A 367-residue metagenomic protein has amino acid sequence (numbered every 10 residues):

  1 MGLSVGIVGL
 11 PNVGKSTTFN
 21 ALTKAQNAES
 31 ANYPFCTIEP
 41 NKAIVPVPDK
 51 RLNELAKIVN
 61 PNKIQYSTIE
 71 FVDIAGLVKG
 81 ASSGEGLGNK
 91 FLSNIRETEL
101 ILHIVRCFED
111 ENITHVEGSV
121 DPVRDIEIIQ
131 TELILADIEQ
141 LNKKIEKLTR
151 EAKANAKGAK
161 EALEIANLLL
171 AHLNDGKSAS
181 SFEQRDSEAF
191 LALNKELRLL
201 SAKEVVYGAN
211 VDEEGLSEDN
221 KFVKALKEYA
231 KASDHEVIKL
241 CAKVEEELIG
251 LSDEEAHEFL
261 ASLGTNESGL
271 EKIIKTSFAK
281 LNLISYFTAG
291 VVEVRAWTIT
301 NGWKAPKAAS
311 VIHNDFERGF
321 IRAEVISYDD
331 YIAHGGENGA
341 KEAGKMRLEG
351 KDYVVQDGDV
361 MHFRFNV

Functional and structural regions predicted by a protein language model:
M1-T114, L148: Conserved G1/Walker A P-loop phosphate-binding module
G2-V8, V13, F19, K147-V354 (+2 more regions): C-terminal-of-GTPase-core extension/linker across diverse P-loop GTPases
L22, G84-L87, V116-S119, N220-K224 (+1 more regions): Short, glycine/charged-enriched secondary-structure capping and boundary segments
K24, K57, S93, T131 (+3 more regions): Short, intrinsically disordered, mixed-charge
F35, D49-L52, Q65-F71, E85-E99 (+9 more regions): Amphipathic alpha-helical transducer elements in NTP-driven molecular machines
A43-P48, A75-E85, R96-A159, H172-D186 (+1 more regions): Conserved Switch II/interswitch segment of TRAFAC-class P-loop GTPases
E97, Q356-D357: Short, flexible surface segments
